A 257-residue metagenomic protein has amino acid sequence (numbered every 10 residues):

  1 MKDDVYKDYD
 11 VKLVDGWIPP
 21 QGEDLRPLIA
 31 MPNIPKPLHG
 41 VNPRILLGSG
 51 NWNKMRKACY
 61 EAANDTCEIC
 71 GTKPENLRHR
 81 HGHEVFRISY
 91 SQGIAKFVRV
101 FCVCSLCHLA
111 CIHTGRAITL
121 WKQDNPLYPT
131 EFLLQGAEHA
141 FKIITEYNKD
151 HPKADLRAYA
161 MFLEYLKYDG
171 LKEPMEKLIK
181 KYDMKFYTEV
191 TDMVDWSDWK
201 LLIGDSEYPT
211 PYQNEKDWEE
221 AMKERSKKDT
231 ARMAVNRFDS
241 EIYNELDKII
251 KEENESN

Functional and structural regions predicted by a protein language model:
M1-M55, G71-N76, T130-N257: A boundary/linker detector
N53-R56, E68-C102, C111-Q123: Histidine-centered nuclease catalytic patch
K57-A63: Sequence/structural segment immediately N-terminal to covalent heme-attachment motifs in c-type and related
I88-S105, D124-T145: Short microdomains enriched in Cys/His and/or Lys/Arg
